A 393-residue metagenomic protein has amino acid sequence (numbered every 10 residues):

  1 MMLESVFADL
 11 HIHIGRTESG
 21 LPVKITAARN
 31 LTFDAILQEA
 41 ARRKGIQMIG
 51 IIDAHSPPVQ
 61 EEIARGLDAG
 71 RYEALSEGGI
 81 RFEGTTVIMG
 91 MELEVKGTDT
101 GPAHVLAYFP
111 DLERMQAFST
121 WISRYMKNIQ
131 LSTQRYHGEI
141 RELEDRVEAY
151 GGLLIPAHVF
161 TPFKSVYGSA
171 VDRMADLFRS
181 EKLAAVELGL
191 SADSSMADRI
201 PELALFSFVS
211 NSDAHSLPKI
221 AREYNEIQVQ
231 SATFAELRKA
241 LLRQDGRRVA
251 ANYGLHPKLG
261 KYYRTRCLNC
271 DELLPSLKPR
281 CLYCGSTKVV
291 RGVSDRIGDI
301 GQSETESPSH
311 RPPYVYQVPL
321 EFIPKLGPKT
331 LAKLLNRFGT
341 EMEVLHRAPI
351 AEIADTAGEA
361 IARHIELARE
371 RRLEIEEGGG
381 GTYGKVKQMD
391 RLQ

Functional and structural regions predicted by a protein language model:
M1-T100, A351, H364, A368-E374 (+1 more regions): An N-terminally biased module of ancient metal coordination in phosphate/nucleic-acid-related enzymes
S5, S19, H55, Q60-A184: Extended substrate/RNA-proximal surfaces in nucleic-acid metabolism proteins
A8-L10, I49-A54, I88-E92, I155-A157 (+2 more regions): Active-site neighborhood of phospho(di)ester-bond hydrolases with catalytic His/Asp-centered motifs
G15-T17, I51-Q60, K96, T161-S165 (+2 more regions): Active-site environment of divalent metal-dependent phosphoester hydrolases
T98, A103-V105, A214-Y262: Binuclear metal-dependent phosphoesterase catalytic core
F206-R222, P279-R280: Short acidic/histidine-rich active-site segments
L242-Y316: Cys/His-rich short segments
